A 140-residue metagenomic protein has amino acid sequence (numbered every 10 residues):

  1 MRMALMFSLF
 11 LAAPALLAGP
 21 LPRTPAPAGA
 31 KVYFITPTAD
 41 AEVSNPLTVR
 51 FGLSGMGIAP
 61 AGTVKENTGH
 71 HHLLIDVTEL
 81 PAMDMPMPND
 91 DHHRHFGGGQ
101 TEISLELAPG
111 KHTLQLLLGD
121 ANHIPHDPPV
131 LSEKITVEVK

Functional and structural regions predicted by a protein language model:
A12-P14, A18: N-terminal signal peptide c-region/cleavage motif recognized by signal peptidases
L21-S44: Short, compositionally biased P/S/T/A/G/V-rich stretches that sit at domain boundaries
N45, G69, A108-G110: A glycine-anchored, Pro-Gly-centered beta-turn/N-cap motif
G52-T63: Short amphipathic, basic-aromatic surface patches that mediate peripheral association with negatively charged
T63-H71, L131: Short coil-to-beta strand junction motifs in C2/discoidin
L80-A82, G119-D127: Short acidic/polar inter-strand loop motif in beta-rich domains
M87-D120: Short, solvent-exposed, Trp/other aromatic-anchored flexible loops in extracytoplasmic proteins
D127-K140: Short beta-strand elements
